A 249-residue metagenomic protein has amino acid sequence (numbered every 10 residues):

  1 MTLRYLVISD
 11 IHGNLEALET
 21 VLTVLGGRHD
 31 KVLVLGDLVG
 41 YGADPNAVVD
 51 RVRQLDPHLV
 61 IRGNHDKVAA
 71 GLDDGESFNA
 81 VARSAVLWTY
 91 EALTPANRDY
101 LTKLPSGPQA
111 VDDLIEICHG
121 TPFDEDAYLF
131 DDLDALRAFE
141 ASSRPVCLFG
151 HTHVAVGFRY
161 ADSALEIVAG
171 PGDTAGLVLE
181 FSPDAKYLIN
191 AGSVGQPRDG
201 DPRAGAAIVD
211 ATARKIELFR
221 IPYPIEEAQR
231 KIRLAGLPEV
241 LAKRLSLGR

Functional and structural regions predicted by a protein language model:
M1-H58: N-terminal active-site segment of His-dependent metallophosphoesterases
R4-H12, L114-T121, L188-G192: Active-site-proximal beta-strand elements of phosphoester/diester hydrolases
I8-S9, V32-D37, L59-N64, V146-H151 (+1 more regions): Active-site neighborhood of phospho(di)ester-bond hydrolases with catalytic His/Asp-centered motifs
H12-A17, G40-A43, H65-A70, Q109-A110 (+4 more regions): Active-site environment of divalent metal-dependent phosphoester hydrolases
T20-T23, A47-D50, D74-S77, D131-D132 (+2 more regions): Short, glycine/charged-enriched secondary-structure capping and boundary segments
V48-V49, L55-C118, P122-S143: Active-site neighborhood of divalent metal-dependent phosphoester bond hydrolases
E125-D134, R159-A169: Short, surface-exposed, charged loop/turn segments at secondary-structure junctions
D162-R249: Acidic, His/Gly-rich catalytic cores of divalent-metal-dependent hydrolytic chemistry
